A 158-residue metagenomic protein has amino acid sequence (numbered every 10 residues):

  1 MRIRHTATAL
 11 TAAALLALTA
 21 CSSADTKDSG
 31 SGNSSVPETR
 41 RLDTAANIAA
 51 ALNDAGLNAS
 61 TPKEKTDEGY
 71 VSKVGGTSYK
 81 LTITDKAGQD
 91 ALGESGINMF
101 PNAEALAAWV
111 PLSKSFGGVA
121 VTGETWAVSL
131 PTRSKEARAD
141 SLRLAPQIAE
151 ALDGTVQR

Functional and structural regions predicted by a protein language model:
R2, A24, G32-T39, T155-R158: Charge-dense, helix-prone N-terminal extensions
R4-A7, A17-N33: Bacterial lipoprotein signal-peptidase II cleavage site
L10: Residue-level marker of regulatory loop/turn positions in helix-turn-helix DNA-binding domains and in histidine
G30-A55: Post-signal peptide N-terminal segment of mature Sec-exported envelope proteins
E38-A45, D90, S134-S141: Solvent-exposed, acidic/flexible segments
A46-S115: Short, solvent-exposed recognition patches
G93-R158: Extracytosolic low-complexity repeat regions of secreted or lipid-anchored proteins
